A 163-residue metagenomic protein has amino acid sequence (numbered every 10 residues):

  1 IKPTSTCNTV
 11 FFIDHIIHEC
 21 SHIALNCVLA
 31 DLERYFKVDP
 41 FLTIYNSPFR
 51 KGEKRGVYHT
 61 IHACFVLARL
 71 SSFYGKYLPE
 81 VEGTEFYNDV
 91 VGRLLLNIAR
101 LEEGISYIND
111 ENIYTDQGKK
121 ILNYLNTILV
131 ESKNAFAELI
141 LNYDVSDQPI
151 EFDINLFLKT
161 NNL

Functional and structural regions predicted by a protein language model:
I1-I16: Short pre-active-site segment immediately N-terminal to the catalytic Zn-binding motif
I1-S5, S21, L29: Short, flexible loop/turn elements at secondary-structure junctions
D14-N26: Active-site recognition of the HExxH zinc-binding catalytic motif
N26-L42, K76-Y87: Short acidic alpha-helical/loop segments enriched in Asp/Glu that coordinate divalent cations
P40-E82: Post-HExxH zinc-binding segment in Zn-dependent metallohydrolases
P79-L163: Long, compositionally biased intrinsically disordered regions
